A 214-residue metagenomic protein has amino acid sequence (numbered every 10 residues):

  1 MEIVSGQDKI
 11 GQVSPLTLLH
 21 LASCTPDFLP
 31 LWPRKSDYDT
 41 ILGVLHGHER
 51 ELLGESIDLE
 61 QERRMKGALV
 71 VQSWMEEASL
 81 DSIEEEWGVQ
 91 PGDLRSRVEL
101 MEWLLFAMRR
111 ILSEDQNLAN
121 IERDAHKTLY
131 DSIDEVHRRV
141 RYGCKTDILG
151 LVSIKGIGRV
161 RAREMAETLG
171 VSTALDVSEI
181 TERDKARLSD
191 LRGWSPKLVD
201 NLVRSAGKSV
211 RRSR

Functional and structural regions predicted by a protein language model:
M1-S153, R159: C-terminal helical accessory/scaffold domains
M108-R214: Accessory alpha-helical DNA-binding modules that contact the DNA backbone or grooves
